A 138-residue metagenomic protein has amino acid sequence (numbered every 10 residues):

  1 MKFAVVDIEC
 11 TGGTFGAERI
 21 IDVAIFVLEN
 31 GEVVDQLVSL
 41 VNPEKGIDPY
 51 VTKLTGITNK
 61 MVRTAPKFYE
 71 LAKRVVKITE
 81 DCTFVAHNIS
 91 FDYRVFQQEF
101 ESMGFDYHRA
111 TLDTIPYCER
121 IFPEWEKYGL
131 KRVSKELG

Functional and structural regions predicted by a protein language model:
M1-R109, P123-G138: Conserved non-catalytic scaffold segment of RNase H-like nuclease domains
R109-I121: A short, structured active-site edge motif that brings together acidic residues
